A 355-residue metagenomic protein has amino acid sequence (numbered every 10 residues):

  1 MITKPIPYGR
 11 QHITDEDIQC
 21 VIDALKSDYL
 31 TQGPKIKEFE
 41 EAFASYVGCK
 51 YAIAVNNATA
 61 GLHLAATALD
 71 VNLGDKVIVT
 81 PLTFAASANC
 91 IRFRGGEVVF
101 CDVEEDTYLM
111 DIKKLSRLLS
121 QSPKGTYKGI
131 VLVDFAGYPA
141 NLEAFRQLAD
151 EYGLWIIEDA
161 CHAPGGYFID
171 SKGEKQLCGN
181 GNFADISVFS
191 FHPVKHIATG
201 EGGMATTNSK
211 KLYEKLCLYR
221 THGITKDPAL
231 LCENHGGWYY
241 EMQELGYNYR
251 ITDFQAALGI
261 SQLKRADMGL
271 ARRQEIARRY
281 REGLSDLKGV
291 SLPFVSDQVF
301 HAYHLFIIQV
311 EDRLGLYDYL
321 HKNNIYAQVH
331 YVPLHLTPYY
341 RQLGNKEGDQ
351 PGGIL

Functional and structural regions predicted by a protein language model:
M1-Y29, P34, E241-Q243: N-terminal "arm"/small-domain region of PLP-dependent enzymes with the aminotransferase-like
Y29-K76, C90-R94, F100-D102, S171: Phosphate-binding glycine-rich loop
K37-E41, C49-A52, K113, G129-V133 (+6 more regions): PLP-dependent aminotransferase class I/II
L73, V79, F100, I156-E158 (+1 more regions): Hydrophobic residues in well-ordered beta-strands that form the structural core
T83-A88: Conserved coil-to-alpha-helix start sites within the AMP-binding
N89-I91, L148, F254: Hydrophobic/aromatic ligand-binding patch that stacks against planar heteroaromatic rings of cofactors or nucleotides
E97-T107, Q328: Short beta-strand->loop structural element characteristic of the AMP-binding/adenylate-forming
D106-T199, M204-L212: Active-site phosphate-binding strand-loop segment of PLP-dependent enzymes
